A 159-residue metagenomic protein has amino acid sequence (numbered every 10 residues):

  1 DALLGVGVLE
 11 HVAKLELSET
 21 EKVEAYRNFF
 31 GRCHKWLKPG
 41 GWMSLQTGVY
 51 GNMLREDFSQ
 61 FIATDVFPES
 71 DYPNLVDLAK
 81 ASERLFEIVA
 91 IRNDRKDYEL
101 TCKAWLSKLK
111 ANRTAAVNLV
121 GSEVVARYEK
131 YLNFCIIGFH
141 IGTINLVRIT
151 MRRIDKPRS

Functional and structural regions predicted by a protein language model:
D1: Conserved SAM-binding strand-loop segment of SAM-dependent methyltransferases
L4-L9: A conserved beta-strand element that flanks and buttresses the S-adenosyl-L-methionine
H11-E16: A short His-aromatic
E19-T20, G138: Outer-membrane beta-barrel domain signature
T20-G40: A short glycine-rich, Lys/Arg-flanked "PGG" loop and its adjoining helix->strand segment in the class I
M43-S44: A short hydrophobic/small-residue beta-strand
G48-S159: Substrate-binding/catalytic lobe of Class I Rossmann-like enzymes that use SAM or dcSAM, i.e., the mid-to-C-terminal
